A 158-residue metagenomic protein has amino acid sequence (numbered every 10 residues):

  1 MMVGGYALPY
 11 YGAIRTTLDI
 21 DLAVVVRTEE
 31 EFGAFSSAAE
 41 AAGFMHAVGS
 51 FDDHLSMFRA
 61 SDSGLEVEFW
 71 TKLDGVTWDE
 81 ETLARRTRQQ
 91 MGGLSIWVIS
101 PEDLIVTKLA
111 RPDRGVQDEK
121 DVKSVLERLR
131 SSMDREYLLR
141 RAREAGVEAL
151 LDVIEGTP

Functional and structural regions predicted by a protein language model:
M1-P158: Compositionally biased terminal segments of proteins
